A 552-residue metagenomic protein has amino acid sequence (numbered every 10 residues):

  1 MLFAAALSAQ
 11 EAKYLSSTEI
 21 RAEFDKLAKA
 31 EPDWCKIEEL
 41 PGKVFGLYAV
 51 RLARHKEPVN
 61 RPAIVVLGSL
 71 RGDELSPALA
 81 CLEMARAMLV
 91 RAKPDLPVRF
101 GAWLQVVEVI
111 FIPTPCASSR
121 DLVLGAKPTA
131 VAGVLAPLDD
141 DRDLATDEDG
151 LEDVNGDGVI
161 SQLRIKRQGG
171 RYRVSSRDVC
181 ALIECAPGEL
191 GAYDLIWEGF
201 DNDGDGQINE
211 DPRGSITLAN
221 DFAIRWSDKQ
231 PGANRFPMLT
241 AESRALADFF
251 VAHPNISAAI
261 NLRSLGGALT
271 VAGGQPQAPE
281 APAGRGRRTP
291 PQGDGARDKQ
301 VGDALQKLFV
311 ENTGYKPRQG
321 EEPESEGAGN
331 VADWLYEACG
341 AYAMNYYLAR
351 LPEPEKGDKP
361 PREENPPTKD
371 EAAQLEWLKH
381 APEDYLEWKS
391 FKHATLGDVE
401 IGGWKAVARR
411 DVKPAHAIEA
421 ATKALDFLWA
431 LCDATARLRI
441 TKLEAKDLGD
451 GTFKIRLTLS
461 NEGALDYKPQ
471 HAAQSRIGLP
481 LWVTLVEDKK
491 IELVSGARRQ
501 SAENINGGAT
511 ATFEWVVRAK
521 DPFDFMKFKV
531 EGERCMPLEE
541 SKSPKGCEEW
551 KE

Functional and structural regions predicted by a protein language model:
A9-L47, A417-E419: Short glycine- and acidic-rich boundary segments immediately preceding or forming the N-terminal edge of structured
K36, G46-Y48, L67, V109 (+5 more regions): Metallocarboxypeptidase
G42, S501-A509: Short proline/glycine- and polar residue-rich coil/turn motifs
N60-A63, L75-L79, E83-D294: Active-site/substrate-binding loop(s) of hydrolase catalytic cores
L459-Q474: Short amphipathic, basic-aromatic surface patches that mediate peripheral association with negatively charged
S460-A464, K520-P522, E533: Short solvent-exposed strand-capping/beta-turn motif centered on an Asx-Ser/Thr pair
F513-D521: Short, hydrophobic beta-strand segments
P522-E552: Terminal connector regions
